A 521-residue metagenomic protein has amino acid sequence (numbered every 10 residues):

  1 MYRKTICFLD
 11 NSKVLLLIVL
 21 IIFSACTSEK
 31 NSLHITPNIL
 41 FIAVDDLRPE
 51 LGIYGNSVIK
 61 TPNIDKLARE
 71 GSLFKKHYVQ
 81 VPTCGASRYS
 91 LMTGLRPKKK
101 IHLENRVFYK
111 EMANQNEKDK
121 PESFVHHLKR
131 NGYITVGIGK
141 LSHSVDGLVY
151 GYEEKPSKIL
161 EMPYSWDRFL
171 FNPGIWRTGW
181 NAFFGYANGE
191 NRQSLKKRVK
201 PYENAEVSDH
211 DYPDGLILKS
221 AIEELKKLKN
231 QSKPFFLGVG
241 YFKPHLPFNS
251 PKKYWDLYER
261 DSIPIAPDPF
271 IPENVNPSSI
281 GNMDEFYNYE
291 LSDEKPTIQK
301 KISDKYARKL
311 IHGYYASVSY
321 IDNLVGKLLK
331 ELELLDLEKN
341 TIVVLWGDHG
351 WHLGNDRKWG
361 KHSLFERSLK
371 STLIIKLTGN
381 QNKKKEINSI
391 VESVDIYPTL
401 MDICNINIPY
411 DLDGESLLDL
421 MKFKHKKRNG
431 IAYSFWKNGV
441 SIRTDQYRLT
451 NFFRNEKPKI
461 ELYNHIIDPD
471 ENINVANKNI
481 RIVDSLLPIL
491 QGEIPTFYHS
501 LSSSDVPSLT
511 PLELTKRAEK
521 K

Functional and structural regions predicted by a protein language model:
Y2-L15: Bacterial N-terminal signal peptides that target proteins for export
L15-I18, E471: Generic short amphipathic/hydrophobic targeting helices enriched at N-termini, encompassing Sec-type signal peptides
V19-T27: Hydrophobic h-region of N-terminal signal peptides that target proteins for export in Gram-negative bacteria
C26-F453, P458-K459, P469-P488, L514-E519: Formylglycine-dependent sulfatase
K76, R428, Q491-S504: Bilobed periplasmic-binding protein-like "clamshell/Venus-flytrap" ligand-binding domains
L462-Y463: Short hydrophobic beta-strand that contains or immediately precedes a catalytic carboxylate
S502-K516: Short, charged, surface-exposed hinge/linker loops at domain edges that act as mobile lids or interdomain connectors
